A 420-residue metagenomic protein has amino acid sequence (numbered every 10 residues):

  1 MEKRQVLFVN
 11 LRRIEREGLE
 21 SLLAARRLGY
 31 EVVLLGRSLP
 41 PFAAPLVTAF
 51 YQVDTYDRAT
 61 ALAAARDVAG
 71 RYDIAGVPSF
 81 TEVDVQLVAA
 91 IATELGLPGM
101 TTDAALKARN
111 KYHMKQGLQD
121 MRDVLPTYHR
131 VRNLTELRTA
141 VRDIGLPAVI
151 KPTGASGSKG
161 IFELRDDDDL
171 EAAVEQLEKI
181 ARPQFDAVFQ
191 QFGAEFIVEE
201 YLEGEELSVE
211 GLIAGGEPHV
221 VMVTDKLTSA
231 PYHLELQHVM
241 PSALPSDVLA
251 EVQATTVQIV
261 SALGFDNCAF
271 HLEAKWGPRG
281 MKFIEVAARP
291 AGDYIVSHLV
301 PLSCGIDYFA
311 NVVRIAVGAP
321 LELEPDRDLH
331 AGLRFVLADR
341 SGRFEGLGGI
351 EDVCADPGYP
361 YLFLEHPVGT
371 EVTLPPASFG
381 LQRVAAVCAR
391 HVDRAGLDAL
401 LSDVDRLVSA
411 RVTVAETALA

Functional and structural regions predicted by a protein language model:
M1-A104, T135, H366-Q382, R390-L419: ATP-binding N-terminal substructure of ATP-dependent carboxylate-amine bond-forming enzymes
T93-G160, K179-F185: A conserved helix-loop-beta module that forms one wall/lid of the active-site cleft in ATP-utilizing catalytic domains
V124-P126, D143, P147-I150, D167-E203 (+3 more regions): Conserved ATP-binding module of the ATP-grasp superfamily
V131, I161-D166, L212-A214: Short beta-strand-to-turn element immediately C-terminal to the catalytic PLP-Schiff-base lysine in fold type I
D168, G193, E200-F265, A269 (+4 more regions): ATP-dependent carboxylate/phosphate-activation module, predominantly the ATP-grasp catalytic core and closely related
L177-E178, L347-E351, L397-R406: Short amphipathic alpha-helices in soluble, non-transmembrane regions that often serve as interface/regulatory elements
F270, V353-T373: A structural supersecondary motif
L321-G358: A glycine-rich beta-turn/hairpin centered on an aromatic-Pro dipeptide
